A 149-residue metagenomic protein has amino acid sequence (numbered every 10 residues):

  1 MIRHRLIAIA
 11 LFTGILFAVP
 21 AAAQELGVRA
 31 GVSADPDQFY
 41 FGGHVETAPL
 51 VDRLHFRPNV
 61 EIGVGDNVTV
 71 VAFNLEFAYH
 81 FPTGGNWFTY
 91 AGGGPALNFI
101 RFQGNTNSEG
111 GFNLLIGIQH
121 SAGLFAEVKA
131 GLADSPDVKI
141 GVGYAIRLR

Functional and structural regions predicted by a protein language model:
M1-Q24, R149: Cleavable N-terminal export/targeting peptides
A23-V32, T89-A91: Transmembrane beta-strand segments of Gram-negative outer membrane beta-barrel proteins
Q24-L26, H55, H120-F125: Short, surface-exposed connector motifs at secondary-structure boundaries
G27, G42-H44, N74-E76, N113-L115 (+1 more regions): Membrane-embedded beta-strand positions in outer-membrane beta-barrel channels/transporters
A30-S33, V128-A130: Short beta-strand segments that buttress and anchor functional surface loops
A34-Q38, D66-A72, N105-E109, A133-D137: Transmembrane beta-barrel outer-membrane domains
G42-T106, L124, A145-R149: Gram-negative (and chloroplast) outer-membrane scaffold detector with strong preference for beta-barrel transmembrane
G110, G117-R149: Predominantly the C-terminal beta-signal and adjacent terminal strand-loop region of outer-membrane beta-barrel
